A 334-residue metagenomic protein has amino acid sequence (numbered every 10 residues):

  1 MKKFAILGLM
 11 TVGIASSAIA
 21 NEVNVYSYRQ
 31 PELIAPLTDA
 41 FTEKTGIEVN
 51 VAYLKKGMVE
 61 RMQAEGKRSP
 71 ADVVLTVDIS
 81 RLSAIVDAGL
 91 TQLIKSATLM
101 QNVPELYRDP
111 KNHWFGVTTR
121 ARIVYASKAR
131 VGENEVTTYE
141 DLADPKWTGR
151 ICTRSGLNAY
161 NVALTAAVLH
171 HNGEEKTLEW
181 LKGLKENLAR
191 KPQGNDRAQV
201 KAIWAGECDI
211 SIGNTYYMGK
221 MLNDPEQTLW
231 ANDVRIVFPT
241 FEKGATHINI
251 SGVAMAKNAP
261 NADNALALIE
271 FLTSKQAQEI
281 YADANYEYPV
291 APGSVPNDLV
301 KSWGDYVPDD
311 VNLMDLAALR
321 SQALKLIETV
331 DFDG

Functional and structural regions predicted by a protein language model:
A20-A84: Early extracytoplasmic/lumenal segment of secretory-pathway proteins
Y26-R29, P110, A126-K128, N134 (+3 more regions): Short beta-strand->loop
S69-V74, Q92-V124, E140, R150-T153: A structural signal for short loop-to-beta-strand junctions that line the ligand-binding cleft of periplasmic/secreted
T91-M100, W114-F115, E140, Q227-H247 (+1 more regions): Short beta-strand->loop
Y125-R130, I248-N261, I280-Y281: A bilobed periplasmic-binding-protein/Venus flytrap-type ligand-binding module shared by bacterial periplasmic
G149-L157, F271-V295: Periplasmic-binding protein-like
A167, H171-P239: Ligand-binding pocket segment of bilobal, Venus flytrap-like solute-binding proteins
E287-G334: An extracytoplasmic/periplasmic, membrane-proximal ligand-sensing/linker region
